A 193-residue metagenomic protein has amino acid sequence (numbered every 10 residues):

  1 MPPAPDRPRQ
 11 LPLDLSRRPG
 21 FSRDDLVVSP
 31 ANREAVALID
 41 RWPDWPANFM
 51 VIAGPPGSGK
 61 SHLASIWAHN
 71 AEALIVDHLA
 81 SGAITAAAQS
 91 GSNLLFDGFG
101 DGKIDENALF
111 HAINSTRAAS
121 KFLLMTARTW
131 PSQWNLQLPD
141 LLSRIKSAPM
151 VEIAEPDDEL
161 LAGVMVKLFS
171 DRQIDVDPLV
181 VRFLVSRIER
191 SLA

Functional and structural regions predicted by a protein language model:
M1-R41, P46: A short, basic N-terminal segment
A47-A64: Walker A/P-loop nucleotide-binding motif
A68-L79: Post-Walker A helix-loop "phosphate-sensing" segment adjacent to the P-loop in P-loop NTPases
A87-A127: Conserved nucleotide-sensing/catalytic segment adjacent to the nucleotide-binding pocket in NTP-handling enzymes
P131-K146: Short regulatory helix/loop adjacent to the ATP-binding pocket of P-loop NTPases
A148-L160: Conserved AAA+ ATPase "SRH/arginine-finger" region at the nucleotide-binding site
A162, D175-R187: Short conserved motifs of the RecA-like P-loop NTPase core
I188-A193: The conserved phosphate-sensing helix
